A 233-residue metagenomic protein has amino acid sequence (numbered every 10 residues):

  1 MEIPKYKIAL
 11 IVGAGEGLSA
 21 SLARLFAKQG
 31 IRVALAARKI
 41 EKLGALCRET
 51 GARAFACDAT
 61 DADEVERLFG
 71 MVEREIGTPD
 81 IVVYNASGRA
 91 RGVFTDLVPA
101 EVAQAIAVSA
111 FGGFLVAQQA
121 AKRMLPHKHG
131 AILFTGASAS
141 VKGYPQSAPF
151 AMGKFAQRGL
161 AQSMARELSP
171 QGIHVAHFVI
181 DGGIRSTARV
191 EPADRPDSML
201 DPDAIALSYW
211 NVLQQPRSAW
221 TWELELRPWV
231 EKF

Functional and structural regions predicted by a protein language model:
Y6-K7, T78-P79, V93, M124-A137 (+1 more regions): Active-site loop of short-chain dehydrogenase/reductase
G15-E16: Conserved glycine-rich cofactor-binding loop
Q29-A45: Conserved glycine-rich Rossmann-like NAD(P)H-binding loop of the short-chain dehydrogenase/reductase
E49-D63: Rossmann-fold cofactor-recognition segment
G88, T95-F114, L133, Q157: Catalytic Tyr-X3-Lys loop
A117-Q118, Q162: A short, exposed helix-loop element centered on a Lys and neighboring polar residues
A131-A156, Q162, R166-S169, I184: Catalytic loop of short-chain dehydrogenase/reductase
P170-R185, E191-F233: C-terminal helical subdomain
